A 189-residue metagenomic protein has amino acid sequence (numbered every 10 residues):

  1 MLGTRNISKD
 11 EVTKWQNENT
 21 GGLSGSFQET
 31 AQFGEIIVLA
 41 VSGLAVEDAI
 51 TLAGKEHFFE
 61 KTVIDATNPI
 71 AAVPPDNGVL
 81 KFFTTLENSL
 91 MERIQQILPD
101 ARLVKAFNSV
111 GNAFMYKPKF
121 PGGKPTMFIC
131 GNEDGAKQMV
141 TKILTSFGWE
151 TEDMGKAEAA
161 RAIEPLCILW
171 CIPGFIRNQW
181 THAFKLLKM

Functional and structural regions predicted by a protein language model:
M1-I36, V41-E56: Conserved N-terminal Rossmann-fold NAD(P) cofactor-binding segment
L2, V63-D65, I129: Structural beta-sheet core signal
T13-K14, A49-A53, P75-N77, K117 (+1 more regions): Short amphipathic alpha-helical segments
V38-S42, I64-D65, K105: Redox-cofactor binding/interface segments in oxidoreductases and associated redox assembly factors
S42-A45, S109-G111, E133-G135: Short beta->alpha connector loops
F59, A66-K119: Rossmann-fold NAD(P)-binding glycine/threonine-rich loop
P125-M189: Active-site-lining helix/loop region of Rossmann-like oxidoreductase modules
